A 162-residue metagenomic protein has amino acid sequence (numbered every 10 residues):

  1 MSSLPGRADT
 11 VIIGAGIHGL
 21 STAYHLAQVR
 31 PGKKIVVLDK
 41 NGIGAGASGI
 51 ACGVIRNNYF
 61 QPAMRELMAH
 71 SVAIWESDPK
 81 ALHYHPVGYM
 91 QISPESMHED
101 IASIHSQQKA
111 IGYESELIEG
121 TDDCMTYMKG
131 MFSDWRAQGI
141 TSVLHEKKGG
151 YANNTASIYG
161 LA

Functional and structural regions predicted by a protein language model:
M1-R7: A short, basic/flexible loop-to-alpha-helix module at the beginning of a structural domain
A8-V36: N-terminal Rossmann-like FAD-binding beta1-loop-alpha1 element of flavoenzymes
D9, A51, G88, I140-S142: A generic secondary-structure signal marking the coil-to-beta-strand transition
I13, L38, I92-S93, K147: Short hydrophobic segments within beta-strands
H18, A47, S157: Catalytic-loop motifs flanking and including active-site residues across diverse enzymes
H25, V29, K34, K40-S115: Conserved FAD-binding subdomain of flavin-dependent enzymes
D39-G44, G130-D134: Short beta-strand/turn micro-motifs at beta-sheet edges
S77, S96-A162: Flavin (FAD/FMN) cofactor-binding and adjacent substrate-gating region of FAD-dependent oxidoreductase domains
